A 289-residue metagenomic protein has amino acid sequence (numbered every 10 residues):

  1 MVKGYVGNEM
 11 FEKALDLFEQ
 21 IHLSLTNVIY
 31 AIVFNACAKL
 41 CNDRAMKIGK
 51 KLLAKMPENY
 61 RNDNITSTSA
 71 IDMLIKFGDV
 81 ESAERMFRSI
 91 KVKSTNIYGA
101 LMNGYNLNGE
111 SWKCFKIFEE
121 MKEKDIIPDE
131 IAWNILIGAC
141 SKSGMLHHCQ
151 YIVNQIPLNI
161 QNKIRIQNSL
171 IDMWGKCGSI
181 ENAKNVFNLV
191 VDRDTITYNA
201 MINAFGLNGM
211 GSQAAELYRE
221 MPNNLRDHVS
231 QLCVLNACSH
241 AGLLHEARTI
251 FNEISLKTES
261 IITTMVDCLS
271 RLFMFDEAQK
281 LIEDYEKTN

Functional and structural regions predicted by a protein language model:
M1-N289: Alpha-helical hairpin repeat boundaries in alpha-solenoid proteins
